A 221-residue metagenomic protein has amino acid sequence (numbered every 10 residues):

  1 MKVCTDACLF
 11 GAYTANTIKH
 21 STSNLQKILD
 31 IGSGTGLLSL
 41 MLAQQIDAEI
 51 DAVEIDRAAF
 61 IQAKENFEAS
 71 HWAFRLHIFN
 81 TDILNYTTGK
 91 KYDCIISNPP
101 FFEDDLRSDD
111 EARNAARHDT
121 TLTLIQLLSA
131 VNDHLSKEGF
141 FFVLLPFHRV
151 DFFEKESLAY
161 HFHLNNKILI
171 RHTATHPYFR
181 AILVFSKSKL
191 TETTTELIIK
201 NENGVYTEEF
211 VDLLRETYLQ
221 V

Functional and structural regions predicted by a protein language model:
M1-T17: S-adenosyl-L-methionine
V3, T121-Y178: Conserved Class I SAM-dependent methyltransferase catalytic core
F10, N98, L127, F185: Residue-level signal for inorganic ion chemistry
A12-G89, C94-S97, E103-S108: Conserved SAM/SAH cofactor-binding pocket of Class I
W72, L158-H161, T193: Short, structurally constrained coil/turn elements that cap an alpha-helix or connect an alpha-helix to the following
P99-Q126, A130: Mobile active-site "lid"/loop adjacent to the S-adenosyl-L-methionine
T175-V221: SAM/dcSAM-binding transferase cores
